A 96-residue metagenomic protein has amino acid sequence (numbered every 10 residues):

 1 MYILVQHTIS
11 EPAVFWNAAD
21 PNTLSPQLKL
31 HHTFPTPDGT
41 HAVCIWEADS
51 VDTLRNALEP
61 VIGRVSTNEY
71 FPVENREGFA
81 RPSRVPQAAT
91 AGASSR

Functional and structural regions predicted by a protein language model:
M1-H41, E47-A57, S66, Y70-R96: Short S/T/G/P-rich N-terminal loop/turn motif that feeds into the first structured element of a domain
